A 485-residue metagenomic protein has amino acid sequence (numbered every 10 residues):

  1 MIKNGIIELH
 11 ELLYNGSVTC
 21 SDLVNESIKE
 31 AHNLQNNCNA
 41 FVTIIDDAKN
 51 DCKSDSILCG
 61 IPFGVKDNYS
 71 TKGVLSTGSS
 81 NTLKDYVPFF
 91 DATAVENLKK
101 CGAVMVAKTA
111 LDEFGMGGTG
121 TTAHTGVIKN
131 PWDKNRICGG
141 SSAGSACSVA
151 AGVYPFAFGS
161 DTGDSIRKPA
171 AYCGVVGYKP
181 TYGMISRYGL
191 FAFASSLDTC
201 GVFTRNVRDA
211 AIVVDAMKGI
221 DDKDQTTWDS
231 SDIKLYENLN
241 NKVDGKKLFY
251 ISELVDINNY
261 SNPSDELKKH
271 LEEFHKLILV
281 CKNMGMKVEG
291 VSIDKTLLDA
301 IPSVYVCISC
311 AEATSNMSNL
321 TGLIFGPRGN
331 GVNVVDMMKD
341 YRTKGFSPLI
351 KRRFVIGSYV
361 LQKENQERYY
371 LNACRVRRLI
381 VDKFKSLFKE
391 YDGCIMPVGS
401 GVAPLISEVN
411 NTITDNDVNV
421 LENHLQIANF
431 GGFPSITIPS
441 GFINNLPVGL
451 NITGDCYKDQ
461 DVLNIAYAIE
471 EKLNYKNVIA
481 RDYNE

Functional and structural regions predicted by a protein language model:
M1-V87, D91-A92, F114-M116, W228-N241 (+3 more regions): Short, well-ordered alpha-helical
L23-S27, I301-Y305, I350-S358: Short alpha-helical scaffolding segments that buttress acidic/His motifs in well-ordered protein cores
S27, K66, L98, G126 (+4 more regions): Conserved hydrophobic/aromatic pocket- or pore-lining residues that grip, position, or stack substrates in active sites
N33, K100, A151-F156, T162-N258 (+7 more regions): Structural helix-boundary/capping segments
N39, P155, D392-C394: Conserved acidic residues
L58-C200, I251-E253, A311, M396-T414: Short glycine/serine-rich loop/turn segments
N81, T227, Y305, V332 (+3 more regions): Short, surface-exposed loop/helix-turn segments at secondary-structure junctions that function as lids/hinges flanking
V106, K287-D294, I436: General small-molecule cofactor/ligand-binding pocket signal
